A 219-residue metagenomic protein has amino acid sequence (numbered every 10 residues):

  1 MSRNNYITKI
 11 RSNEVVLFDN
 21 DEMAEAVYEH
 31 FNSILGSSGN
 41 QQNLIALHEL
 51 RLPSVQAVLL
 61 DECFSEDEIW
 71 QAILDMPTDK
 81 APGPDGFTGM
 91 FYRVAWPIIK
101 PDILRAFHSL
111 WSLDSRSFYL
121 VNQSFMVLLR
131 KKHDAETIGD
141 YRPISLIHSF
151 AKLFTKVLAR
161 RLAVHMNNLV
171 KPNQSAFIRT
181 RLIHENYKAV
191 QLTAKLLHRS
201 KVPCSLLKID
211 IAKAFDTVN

Functional and structural regions predicted by a protein language model:
M1-G139, L153: Surface-exposed loop/turn segments and immediately adjacent short secondary-structure elements within folded domains
N13, L129-K131, S149, T180 (+1 more regions): Structured beta-strand/turn binding interfaces of compact recognition modules in eukaryotic regulators
E29, Q71, K156, R160 (+1 more regions): Short, contiguous clusters of charged residues that form electrostatic/catalytic patches at enzyme active sites, used
F31, G83, M126, R142 (+3 more regions): Conserved hydrophobic/aromatic pocket- or pore-lining residues that grip, position, or stack substrates in active sites
Q42-E68, S115-F125, V164-T217: Active-site-proximal segment of RNA-dependent polymerases
P82, F87, S149-F150, E185 (+1 more regions): A generic structural signal for residues located within well-ordered alpha-helices of large catalytic or ligand-binding
P84, I138-D140, K201, V218-N219: Short glycine/proline-enriched turns and hinge-like loops at secondary-structure junctions
G139-V170, K188, A212-F215: Conserved pre-motif C helix in the palm subdomain of viral-like polymerases
